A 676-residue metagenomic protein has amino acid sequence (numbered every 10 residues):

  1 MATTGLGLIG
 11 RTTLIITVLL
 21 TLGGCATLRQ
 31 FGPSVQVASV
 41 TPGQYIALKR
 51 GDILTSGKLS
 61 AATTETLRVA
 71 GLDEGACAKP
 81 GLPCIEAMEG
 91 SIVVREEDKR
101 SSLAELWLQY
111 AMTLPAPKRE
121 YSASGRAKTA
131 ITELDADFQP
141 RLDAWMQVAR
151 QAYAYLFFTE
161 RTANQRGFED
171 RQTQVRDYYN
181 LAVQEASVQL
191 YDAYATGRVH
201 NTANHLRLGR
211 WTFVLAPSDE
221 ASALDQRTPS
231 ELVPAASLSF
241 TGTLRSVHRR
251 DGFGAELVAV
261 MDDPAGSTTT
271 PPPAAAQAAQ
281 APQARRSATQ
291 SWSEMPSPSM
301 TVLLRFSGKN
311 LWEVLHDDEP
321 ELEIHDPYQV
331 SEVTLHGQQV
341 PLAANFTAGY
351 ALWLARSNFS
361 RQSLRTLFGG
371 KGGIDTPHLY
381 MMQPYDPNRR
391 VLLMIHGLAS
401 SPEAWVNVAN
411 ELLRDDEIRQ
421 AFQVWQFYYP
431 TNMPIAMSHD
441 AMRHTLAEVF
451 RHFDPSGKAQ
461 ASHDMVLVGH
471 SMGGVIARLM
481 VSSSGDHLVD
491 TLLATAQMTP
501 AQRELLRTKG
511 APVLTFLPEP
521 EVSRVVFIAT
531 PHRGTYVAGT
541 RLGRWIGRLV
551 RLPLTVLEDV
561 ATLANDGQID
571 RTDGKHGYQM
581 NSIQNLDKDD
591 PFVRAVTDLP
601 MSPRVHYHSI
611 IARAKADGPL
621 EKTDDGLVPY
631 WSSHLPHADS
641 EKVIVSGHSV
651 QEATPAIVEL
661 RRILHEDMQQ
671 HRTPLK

Functional and structural regions predicted by a protein language model:
M1-L14: Bacterial N-terminal signal peptides that target proteins for export
T12-G23: Bacterial N-terminal signal peptides
C25-L392, S401-N407, Q423-W425, Q669-K676: Flexible, membrane-associating and regulatory peripheral segments of lipid-active enzymes
A116-T196, M394-L398, F427-Y578, D625: Serine-dependent carboxylesterase/thioesterase catalytic core of lipase-like alpha/beta-hydrolase/SGNH enzymes
A399-S400, T431-N432, D486, P531-R533 (+3 more regions): Short, solvent-exposed loop/turn segments at secondary-structure junctions
V406-F422: Short amphipathic alpha-helix adjacent to the substrate-entry channel of hydrolases
R419-Q420, W425-E448, L620-I644: Extended hydrophobic/aromatic segments used for targeting, binding, or gating
G547, R551-K676: C-terminal subdomain of alpha/beta-hydrolase-fold enzymes, centered on the catalytic histidine and its supporting
